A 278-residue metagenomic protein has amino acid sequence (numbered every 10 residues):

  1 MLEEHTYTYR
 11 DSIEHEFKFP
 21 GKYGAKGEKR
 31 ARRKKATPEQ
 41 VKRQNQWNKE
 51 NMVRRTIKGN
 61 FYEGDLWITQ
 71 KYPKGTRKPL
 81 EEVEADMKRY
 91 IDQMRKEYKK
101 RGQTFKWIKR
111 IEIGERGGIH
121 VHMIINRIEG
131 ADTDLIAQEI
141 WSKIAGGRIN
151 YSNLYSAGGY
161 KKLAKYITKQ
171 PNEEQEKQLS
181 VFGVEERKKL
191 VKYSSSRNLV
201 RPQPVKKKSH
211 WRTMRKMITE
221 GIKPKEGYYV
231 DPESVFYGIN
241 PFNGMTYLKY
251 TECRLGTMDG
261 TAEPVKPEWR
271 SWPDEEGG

Functional and structural regions predicted by a protein language model:
M1-G117, I128-G278: Right-hand nucleic-acid polymerase module
I125: Extracellular, beta-strand-rich glycan-interacting domains
